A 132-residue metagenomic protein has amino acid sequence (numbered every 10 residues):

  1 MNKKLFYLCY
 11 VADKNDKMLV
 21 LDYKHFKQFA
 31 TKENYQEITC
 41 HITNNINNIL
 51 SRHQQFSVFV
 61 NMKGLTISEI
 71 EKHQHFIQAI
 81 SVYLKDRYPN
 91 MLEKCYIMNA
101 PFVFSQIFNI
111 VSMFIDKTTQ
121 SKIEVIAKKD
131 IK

Functional and structural regions predicted by a protein language model:
M1-N90, K94, M98, F102-K132: SEC14/CRAL-TRIO lipid-binding/transfer domains and related phosphoinositide-recognition modules that form deep
